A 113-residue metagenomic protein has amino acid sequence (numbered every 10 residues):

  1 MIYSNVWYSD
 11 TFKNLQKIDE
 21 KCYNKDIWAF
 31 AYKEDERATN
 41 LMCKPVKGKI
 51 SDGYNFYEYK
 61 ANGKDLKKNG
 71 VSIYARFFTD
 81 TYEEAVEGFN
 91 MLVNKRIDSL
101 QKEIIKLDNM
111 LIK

Functional and structural regions predicted by a protein language model:
M1, P45-G48, A85: Short low-polarity hydrophobic stretches
M1-Y23: Mixed-charge, Lys/Arg-rich low-complexity intrinsically disordered regions
L15-K21, L92-K95, M110: Surface-exposed polar/charged interaction patches
I27-G53: Short beta-strand-centered aromatic/proline hotspots
D52-N62: Short, solvent-exposed secondary-structure boundary/capping segments
K60-K106: Intrinsically disordered, low-complexity, charged/polar segments
I105, L111-I112: Alpha-helical coiled-coil oligomerization motifs
